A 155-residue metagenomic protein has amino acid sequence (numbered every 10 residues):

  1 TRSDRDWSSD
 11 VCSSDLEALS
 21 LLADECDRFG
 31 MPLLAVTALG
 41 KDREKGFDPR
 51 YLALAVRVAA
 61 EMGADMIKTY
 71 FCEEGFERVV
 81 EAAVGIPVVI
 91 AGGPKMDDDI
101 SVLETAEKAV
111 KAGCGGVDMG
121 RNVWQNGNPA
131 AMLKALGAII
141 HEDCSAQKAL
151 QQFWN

Functional and structural regions predicted by a protein language model:
T1-C12: Single conserved hydrophobic/aromatic residue that forms the stacking wall/gate of nucleotide- or nucleobase-binding
S8-S9, M62, G92-M96, A112-P129: Glycine-rich phosphate-binding active-site loops on the catalytic face of alpha/beta enzymes
C12, T37-Y51, A91-S101: Active-site mouth loops of central-metabolism enzymes
C12-G30, T69-G85, D97-L103, Q125-L136: Active-site-adjacent beta->alpha loops and helix N-cap segments on the catalytic face of soluble alpha/beta enzymes
E17-F47, Y51: Glycine- and Gly-Pro-enriched alpha-helical subdomains that act as flexible, kink-prone "lid/hinge" or packing modules
L33-V36, I67-T69, V88-G92, V117-M119: Hydrophobic faces of well-ordered beta-strands that scaffold small-molecule active sites in alpha/beta enzyme cores
G46-Y70, A109-C114: Structural recognition of alpha->loop->beta junctions
V110, W124-N155: C-terminal helical cap(s) of enzyme catalytic domains, especially alpha/beta-barrels
